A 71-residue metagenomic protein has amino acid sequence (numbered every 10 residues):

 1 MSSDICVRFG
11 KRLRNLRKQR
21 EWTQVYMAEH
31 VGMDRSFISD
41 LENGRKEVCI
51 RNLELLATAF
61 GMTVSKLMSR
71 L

Functional and structural regions predicted by a protein language model:
M1-Q19: A short, Lys/Arg-rich alpha-helix, primarily the initiator
M1-S3, T58, M68-L71: Short, charged recognition helix plus adjacent turn of helix-turn-helix-like nucleic-acid-binding domains
K11, E21-W22, V48-R51: Residue-level signal for the short linker/turn that defines the boundary of a DNA-recognition helix
R14, V25, E54: Residues within the helices of the helix-turn-helix
K18, E29, T58: Alpha-helical residues within the helix-turn-helix
E21-D40: Short alpha-helical DNA-recognition segment
N43: Short, conserved catalytic or interaction motifs in soluble domains
R51-K66: DNA major-groove recognition helix of helix-turn-helix/homeodomain DNA-binding modules
